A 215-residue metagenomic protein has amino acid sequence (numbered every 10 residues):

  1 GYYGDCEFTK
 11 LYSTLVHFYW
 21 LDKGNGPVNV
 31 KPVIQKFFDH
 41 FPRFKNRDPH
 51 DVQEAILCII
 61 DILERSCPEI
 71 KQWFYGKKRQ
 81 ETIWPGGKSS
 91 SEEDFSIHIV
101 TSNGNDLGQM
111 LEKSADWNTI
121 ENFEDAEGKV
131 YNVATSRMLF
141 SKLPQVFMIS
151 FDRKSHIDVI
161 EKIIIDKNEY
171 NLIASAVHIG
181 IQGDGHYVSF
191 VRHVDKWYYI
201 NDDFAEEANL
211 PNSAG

Functional and structural regions predicted by a protein language model:
G1-G215: UBL (ubiquitin/ubiquitin-like) substrate-recognition surfaces within cysteine isopeptidase catalytic folds
